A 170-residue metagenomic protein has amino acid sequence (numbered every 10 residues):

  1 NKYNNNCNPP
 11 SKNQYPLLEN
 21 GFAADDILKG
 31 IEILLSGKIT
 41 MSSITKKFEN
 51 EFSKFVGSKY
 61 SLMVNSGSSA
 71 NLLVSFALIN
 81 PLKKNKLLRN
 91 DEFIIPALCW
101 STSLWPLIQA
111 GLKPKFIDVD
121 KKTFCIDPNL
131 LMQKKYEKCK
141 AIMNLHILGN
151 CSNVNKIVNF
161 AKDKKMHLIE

Functional and structural regions predicted by a protein language model:
N1-I39, S43: N-terminal "arm"/small-domain region of PLP-dependent enzymes with the aminotransferase-like
Q14, N20, T45-N50, S58-S61 (+5 more regions): PLP-dependent aminotransferase class I/II
I27-L28, N71, V154: A general structural signal for well-ordered alpha-helical segments in protein cores
I31-E32, E49, S53, S75-F76 (+2 more regions): Solvent-exposed, non-membrane alpha-helical residues enriched in polar/charged side chains
S36, M41, S66, A110 (+1 more regions): Short glycine-rich loop/turn motifs that provide flexible caps or phosphate-binding loops at active sites
T40, I44, L62-M63, C99 (+1 more regions): Generic, well-ordered alpha-helical segments
S43-E92, P106-Q109, F116: Phosphate-binding glycine-rich loop
N80-E170: PLP-dependent aminotransferase-like
